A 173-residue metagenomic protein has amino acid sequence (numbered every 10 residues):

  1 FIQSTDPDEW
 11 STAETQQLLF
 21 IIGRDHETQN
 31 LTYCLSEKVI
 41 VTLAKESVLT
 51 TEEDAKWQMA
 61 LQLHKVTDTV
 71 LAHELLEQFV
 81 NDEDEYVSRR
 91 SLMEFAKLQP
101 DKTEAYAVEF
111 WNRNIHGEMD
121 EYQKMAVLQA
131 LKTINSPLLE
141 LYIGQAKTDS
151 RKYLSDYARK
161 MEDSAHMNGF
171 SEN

Functional and structural regions predicted by a protein language model:
F1-S4, Q16-S36, D54-D68, Q78 (+3 more regions): Structural detector for internal amphipathic alpha-helices that build alpha-solenoid repeat scaffolds
Q3-Q16, L35-L49, D68-N81, P100-N114 (+2 more regions): Amphipathic alpha-helical scaffolding segments comprising HEAT/armadillo-like alpha-solenoid repeats
T51-E52, E83-E85, I115-D120, S150-R151: Short inter-helical turns and helix N-cap capping residues of alpha-solenoid HEAT/ARM repeat scaffolds
K147-R159: Short glycine/proline-enriched turn or capping motifs at secondary-structure junctions
